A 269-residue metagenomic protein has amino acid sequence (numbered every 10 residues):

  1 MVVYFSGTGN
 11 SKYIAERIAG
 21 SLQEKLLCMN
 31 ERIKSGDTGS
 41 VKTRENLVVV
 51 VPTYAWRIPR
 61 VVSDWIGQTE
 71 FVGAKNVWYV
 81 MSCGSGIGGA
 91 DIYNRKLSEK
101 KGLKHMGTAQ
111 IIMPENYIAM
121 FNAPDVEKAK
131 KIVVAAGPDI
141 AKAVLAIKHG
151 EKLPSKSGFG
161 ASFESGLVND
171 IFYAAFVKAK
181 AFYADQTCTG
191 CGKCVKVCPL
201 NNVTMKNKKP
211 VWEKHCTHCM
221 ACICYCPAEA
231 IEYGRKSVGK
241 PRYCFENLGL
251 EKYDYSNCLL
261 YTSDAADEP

Functional and structural regions predicted by a protein language model:
M1-V2: Extreme N-terminal starter segment of soluble prokaryotic enzymes
S6-I14, G20-I33, D37-V51, A55-I171 (+2 more regions): FMN-binding flavodoxin-like domain, especially the glycine-rich phosphate-binding loop
A15, N202, A230, A265-A266: Small-residue (primarily alanine) positions within well-ordered alpha-helices, especially packing/interaction faces
P52, P199, P227, A265-A266: Proline-centered helix-kink/hinge sites
S162-G190, K196-V197: A mid-sequence, solvent-exposed acidic-amphipathic segment
Y183-A184, K193-V211, H215-T217, A221-G239: Iron-sulfur cluster-binding cysteine motifs and their immediate structural context in ferredoxin-like electron-transfer
Y261-P269: Single conserved hydrophobic/aromatic residue that forms the stacking wall/gate of nucleotide- or nucleobase-binding
